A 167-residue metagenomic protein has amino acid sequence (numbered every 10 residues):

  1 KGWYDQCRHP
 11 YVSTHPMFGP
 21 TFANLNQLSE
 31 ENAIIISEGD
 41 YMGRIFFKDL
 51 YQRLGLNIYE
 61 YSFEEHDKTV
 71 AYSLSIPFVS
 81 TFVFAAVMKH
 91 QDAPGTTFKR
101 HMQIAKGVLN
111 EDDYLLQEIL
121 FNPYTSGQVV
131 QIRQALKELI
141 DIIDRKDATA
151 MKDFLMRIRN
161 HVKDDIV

Functional and structural regions predicted by a protein language model:
K1-Y4, F78-V79: Bulky hydrophobic/aromatic packing residues
W3-N57: Rossmann-fold dinucleotide-binding core
N57-V167: An accessory alpha-helical subdomain
